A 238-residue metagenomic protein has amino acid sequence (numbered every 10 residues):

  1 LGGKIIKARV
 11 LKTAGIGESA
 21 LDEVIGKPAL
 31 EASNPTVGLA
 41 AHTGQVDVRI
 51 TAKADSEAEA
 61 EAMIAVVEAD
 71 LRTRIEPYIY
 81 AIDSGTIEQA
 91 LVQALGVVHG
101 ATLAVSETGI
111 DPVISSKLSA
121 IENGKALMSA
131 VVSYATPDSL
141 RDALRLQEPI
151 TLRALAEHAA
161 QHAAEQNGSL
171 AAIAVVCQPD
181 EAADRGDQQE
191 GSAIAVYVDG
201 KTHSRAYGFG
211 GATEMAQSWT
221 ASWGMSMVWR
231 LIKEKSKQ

Functional and structural regions predicted by a protein language model:
L1-G44, E59-I64: Accessory alpha-helical/coil subdomains and C-terminal extensions that flank or cap enzyme catalytic cores
T13-G15, I50-A54: Short beta-strand-to-loop capping motifs
G26, D55, W229: Residue-level marker of positions within ordered structural domains that often coincide with functionally constrained
P35, V46-V48, E190-I194: Change "...and in nucleic-acid phosphodiester-cleaving endonucleases..." to "...and in nucleic-acid processing enzymes
A40, T51-K53, S106-T108: Generic beta-strand/beta-sheet core signal
T43, A54, Y197-K201: Short acidic-glycine loop/turn motifs at beta-strand connectors
V46-A52, V113: Short glycine/threonine-rich beta-strand-turn micro-motifs
E59-I64, E68-Q238: Short alpha-helical segments enriched in small residues
